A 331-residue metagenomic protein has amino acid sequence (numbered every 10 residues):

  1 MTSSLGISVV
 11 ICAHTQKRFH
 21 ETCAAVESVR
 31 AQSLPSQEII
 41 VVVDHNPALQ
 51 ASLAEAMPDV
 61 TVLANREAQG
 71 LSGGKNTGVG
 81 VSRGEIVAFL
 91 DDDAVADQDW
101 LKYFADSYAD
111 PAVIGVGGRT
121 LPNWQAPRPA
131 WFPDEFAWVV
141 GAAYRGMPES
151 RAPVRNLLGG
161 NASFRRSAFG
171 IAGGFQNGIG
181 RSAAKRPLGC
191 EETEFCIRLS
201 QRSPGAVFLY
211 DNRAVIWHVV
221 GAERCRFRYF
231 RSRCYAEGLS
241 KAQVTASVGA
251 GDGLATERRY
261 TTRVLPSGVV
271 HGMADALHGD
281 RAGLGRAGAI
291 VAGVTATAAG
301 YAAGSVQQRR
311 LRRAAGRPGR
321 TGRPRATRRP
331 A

Functional and structural regions predicted by a protein language model:
M1-S28: N-proximal low-complexity "stem/linker" segments adjacent to membrane-targeting elements
V26-S36: Short, acidic, metal-binding catalytic loop of nucleotide-sugar glycosyltransferases
N65-S82: Glycine-rich, basic loop-to-helix element that forms the pyrophosphate-binding segment of sugar-nucleotide handling
V87: Short aromatic/hydrophobic "clamp" motif used to bind/position activated sugar donors
D99-W131: Conserved donor NDP-sugar-binding/catalytic core segment of glycosyltransferases
G118, E135-V154: Short, flexible, basic/aromatic active-site loop/helix in glycosyltransferases
G159-F164, A168-A172, I179-A214: A short, conserved alpha-helix in the catalytic core of glycosyltransferases
R233-A236, A250-A331: Non-catalytic, C-terminal membrane-associated alpha-helical segments of glycosyltransferases
